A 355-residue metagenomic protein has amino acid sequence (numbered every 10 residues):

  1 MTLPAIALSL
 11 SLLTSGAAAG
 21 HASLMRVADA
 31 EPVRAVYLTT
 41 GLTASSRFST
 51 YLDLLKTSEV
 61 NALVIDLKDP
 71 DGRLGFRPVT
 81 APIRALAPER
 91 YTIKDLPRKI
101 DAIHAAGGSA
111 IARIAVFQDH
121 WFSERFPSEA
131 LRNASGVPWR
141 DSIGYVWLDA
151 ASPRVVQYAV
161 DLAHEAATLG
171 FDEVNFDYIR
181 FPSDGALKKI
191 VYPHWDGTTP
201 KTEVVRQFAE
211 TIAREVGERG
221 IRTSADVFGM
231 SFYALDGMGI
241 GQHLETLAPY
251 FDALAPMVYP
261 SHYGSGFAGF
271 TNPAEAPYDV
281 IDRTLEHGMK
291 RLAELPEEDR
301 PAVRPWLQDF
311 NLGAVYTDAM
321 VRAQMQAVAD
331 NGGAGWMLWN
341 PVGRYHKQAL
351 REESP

Functional and structural regions predicted by a protein language model:
D29-T43, F117-T168: Active-site-adjacent "subsite" loops/lids of carbohydrate-active enzymes
R34-L42, T80-I93, I143-Q157, W195-E203 (+2 more regions): The substrate-binding groove and active-site-proximal loops of carbohydrate-active enzymes, especially glycoside
Y37, S109-D119, N175, K201-I240 (+2 more regions): Aromatic-lined carbohydrate-recognition surfaces of secreted/lumenal glycan-active proteins
R47, D53-S58, A102, G144-I179 (+1 more regions): An active-site-proximal structural segment forming one wall of the substrate-binding cleft that immediately precedes
S49-R73, A167-E173, Y250-A253, V328-W336: Catalytic domains of carbohydrate-active enzymes, especially glycoside hydrolases
N61-L67, K94-R140, N175-D177: Glycine-rich, aromatic-flanked loop segments that form ligand/cofactor-binding clefts across common enzyme folds
G75-A87, D119-S142, P182-D196, Q242: Aromatic- and acidic-residue-enriched segments that line the glycan-binding/catalytic groove of carbohydrate-active
F251-G264, A274-P355: Substrate-binding cleft of secreted/luminal carbohydrate-active enzymes
